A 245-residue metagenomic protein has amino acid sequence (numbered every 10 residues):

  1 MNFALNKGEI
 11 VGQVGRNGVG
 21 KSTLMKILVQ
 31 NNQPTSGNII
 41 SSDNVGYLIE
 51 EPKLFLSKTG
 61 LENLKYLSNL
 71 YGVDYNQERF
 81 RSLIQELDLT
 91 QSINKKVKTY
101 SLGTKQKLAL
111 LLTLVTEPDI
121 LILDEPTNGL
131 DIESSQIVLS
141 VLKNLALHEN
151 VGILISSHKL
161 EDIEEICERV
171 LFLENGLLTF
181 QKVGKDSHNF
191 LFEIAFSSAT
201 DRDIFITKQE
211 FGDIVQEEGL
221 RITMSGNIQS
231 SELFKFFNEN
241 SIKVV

Functional and structural regions predicted by a protein language model:
V14-R16: The feature captures the beta-strand-to-loop junction immediately N-terminal to the Walker
V29: Helix-to-loop junction immediately C-terminal to a conserved catalytic motif
K65, N69, Y75-S92: Conserved ABC ATPase "signature" region
L121-E125: Catalytic Walker B motif of ABC-type/P-loop ATPase nucleotide-binding domains
I132-S134: Helix N-cap at the start of a conserved alpha-helix in ABC-type nucleotide-binding domains
L139-I222: ABC transporter nucleotide-binding domain
